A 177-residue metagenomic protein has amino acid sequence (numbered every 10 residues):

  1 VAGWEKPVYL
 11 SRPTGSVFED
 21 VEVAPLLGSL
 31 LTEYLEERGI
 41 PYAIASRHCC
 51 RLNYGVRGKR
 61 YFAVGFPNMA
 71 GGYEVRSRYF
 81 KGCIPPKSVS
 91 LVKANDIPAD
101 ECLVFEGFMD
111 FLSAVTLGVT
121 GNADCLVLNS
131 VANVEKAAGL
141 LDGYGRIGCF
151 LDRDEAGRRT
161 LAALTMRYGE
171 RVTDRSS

Functional and structural regions predicted by a protein language model:
V1-F62: TOPRIM metal-binding catalytic domain and adjacent DNA-binding surface shared by DnaG-type primases
E33, L112-S113, R158, A162: Alpha-helical elements of the RecA-like P-loop NTPase motor core of helicases
L52-G143: Phosphate-handling DNA/RNA-contact segment within nucleic-acid enzymes
V104, Y144-A156: Acidic beta-strand-to-loop metal/phosphate-binding motif
L128-S130, R171-S177: A generic structural motif
V131-V134, L151-A162: Acidic, metal-coordinating catalytic cores used for nucleic-acid/nucleotide bond scission and strand-transfer chemistry
G139-L140, R158-G169: Short, aromatic/basic amphipathic alpha-helical patches
